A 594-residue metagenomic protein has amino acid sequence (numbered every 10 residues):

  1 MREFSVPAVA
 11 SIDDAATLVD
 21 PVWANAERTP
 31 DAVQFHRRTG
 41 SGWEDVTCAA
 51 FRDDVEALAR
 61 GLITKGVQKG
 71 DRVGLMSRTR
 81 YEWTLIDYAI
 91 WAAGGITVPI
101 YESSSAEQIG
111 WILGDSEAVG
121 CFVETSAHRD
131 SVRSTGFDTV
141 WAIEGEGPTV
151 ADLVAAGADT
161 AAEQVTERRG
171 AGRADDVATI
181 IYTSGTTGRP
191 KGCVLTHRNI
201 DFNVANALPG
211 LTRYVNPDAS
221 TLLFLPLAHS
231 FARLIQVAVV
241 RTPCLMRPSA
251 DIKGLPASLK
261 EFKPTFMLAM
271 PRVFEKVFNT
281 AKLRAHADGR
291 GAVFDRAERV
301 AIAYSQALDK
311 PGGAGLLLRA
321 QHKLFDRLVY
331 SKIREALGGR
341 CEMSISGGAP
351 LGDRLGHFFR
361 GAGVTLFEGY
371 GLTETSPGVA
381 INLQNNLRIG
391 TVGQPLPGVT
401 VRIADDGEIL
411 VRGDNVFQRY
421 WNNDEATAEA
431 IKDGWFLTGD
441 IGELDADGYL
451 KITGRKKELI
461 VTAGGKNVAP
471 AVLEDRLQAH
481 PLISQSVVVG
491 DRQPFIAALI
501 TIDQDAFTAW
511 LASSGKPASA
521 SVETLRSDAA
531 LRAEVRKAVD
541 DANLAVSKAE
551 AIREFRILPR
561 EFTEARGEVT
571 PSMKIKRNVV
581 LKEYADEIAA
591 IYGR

Functional and structural regions predicted by a protein language model:
P30-V33, A142, A158-Y182, R189 (+1 more regions): Conserved pre-ATP/AMP-binding loop-to-beta segment of ANL
Q34-Y88, S105-G110, V154-G157, H197-R198: Conserved AMP-binding/adenylate-forming core of the ANL superfamily
S41, A127-A174, A281-K332: ANL superfamily adenylate-forming
D45-A49, A178-V204: Conserved AMP-binding A3 loop
R60, T64-K65, A92-A156, E534 (+1 more regions): Structural core segment of the AMP-binding/adenylate-forming
E102-S134, N203-L222, I252-F266, H480: Conserved ATP-dependent adenylate/AMP-binding module captured primarily in the ANL superfamily
D201-S220, L227-Y330, R340: Conserved AMP-binding/adenylation subdomain of ANL enzymes
P395-T462, A479: Conserved ATP-binding/catalytic segment of the ANL
